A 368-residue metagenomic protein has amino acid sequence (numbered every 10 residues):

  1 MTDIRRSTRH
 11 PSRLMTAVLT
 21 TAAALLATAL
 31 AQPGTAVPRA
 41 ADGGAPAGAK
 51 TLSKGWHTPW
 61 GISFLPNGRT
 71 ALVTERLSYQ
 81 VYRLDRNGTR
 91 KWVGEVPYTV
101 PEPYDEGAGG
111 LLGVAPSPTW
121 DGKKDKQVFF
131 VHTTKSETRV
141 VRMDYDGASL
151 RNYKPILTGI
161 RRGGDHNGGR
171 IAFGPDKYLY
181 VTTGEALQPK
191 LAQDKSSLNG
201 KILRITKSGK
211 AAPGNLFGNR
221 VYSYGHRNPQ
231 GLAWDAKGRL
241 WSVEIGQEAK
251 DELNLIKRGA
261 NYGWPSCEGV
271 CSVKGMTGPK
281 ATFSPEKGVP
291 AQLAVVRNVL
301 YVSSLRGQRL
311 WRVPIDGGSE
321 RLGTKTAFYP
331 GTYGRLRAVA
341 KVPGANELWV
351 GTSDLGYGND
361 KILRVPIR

Functional and structural regions predicted by a protein language model:
M1-R39: Secretory targeting and sorting signals
V37-Q188, R239-G246, K287-G318, A340-R368: Acidic, Gly/Ser/Thr-rich repeat motifs that build Ca2+-stabilized beta-propeller blades
K91-G107, Y153-N167, K207-S223, A260-P285 (+1 more regions): Surface-exposed loop and turn segments in beta-propeller and other repeat-based domains that flank or scaffold
V140-G147, K195-S208, L255-K257, R364-R368: Beta-propeller blade signature
Q188-S197, N261, Y357: Acidic/polar, solvent-exposed loop segments in beta-strand-rich repeat domains
V221-A249: Repeat-solenoid scaffold signature
G231, L240-W241, D251-E252, G278-V295: C-terminal amphipathic alpha-helical segment
E320-P343: Conserved blade-ending motifs and adjacent loop-strand segments that build the rim/top face of beta-propeller domains
